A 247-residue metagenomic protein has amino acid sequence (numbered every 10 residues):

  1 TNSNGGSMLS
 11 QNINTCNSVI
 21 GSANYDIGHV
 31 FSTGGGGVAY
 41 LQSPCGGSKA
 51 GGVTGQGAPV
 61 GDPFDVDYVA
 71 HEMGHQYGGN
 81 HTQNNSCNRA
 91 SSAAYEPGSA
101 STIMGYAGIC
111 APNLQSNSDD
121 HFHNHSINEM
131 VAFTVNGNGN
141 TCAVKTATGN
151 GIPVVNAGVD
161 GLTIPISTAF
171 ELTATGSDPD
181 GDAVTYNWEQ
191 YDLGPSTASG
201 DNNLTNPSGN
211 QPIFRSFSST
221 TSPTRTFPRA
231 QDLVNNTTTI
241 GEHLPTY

Functional and structural regions predicted by a protein language model:
T1-P245: Extracellular (secreted or membrane-anchored) zinc-dependent metallopeptidases, primarily metzincins but also closely
